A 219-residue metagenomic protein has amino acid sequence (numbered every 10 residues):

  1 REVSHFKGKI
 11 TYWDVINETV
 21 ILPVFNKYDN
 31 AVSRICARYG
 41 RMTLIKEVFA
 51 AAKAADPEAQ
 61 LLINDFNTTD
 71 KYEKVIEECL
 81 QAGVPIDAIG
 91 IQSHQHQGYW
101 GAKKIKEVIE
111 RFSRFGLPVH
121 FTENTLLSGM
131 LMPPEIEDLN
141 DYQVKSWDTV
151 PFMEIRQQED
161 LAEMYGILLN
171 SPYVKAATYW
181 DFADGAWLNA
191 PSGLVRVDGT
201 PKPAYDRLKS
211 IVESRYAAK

Functional and structural regions predicted by a protein language model:
R1-V3, T69-C79, Q158-I167: Short, acidic/polar
H5-G8, D14, T19-M42, E47 (+3 more regions): Aromatic-rich peripheral "rim/lid" segments of glycoside hydrolase catalytic domains that contact and position glycan
I10-D14, E58-L62, P85-G90, P118-F121 (+1 more regions): Structural preference for beta-strand elements that scaffold enzyme active sites
V15-E18, N64-T68, I91-H96, N124-L127 (+1 more regions): Active-site beta-loop-alpha junctions enriched in small/polar residues
V24-Y28, T68-G83, G101-I109: Distinct, well-ordered alpha-helical segments
A31-A37, L61-I63, I91-Y99: Surface-exposed cleft-lining segments at the edges of enzyme active sites
E47-L62: Active-site lining segments of carbohydrate-active enzymes
L62-Q92, M130-I136, G185-W187: Substrate-binding cleft/loops of secretory-pathway carbohydrate-active enzymes
